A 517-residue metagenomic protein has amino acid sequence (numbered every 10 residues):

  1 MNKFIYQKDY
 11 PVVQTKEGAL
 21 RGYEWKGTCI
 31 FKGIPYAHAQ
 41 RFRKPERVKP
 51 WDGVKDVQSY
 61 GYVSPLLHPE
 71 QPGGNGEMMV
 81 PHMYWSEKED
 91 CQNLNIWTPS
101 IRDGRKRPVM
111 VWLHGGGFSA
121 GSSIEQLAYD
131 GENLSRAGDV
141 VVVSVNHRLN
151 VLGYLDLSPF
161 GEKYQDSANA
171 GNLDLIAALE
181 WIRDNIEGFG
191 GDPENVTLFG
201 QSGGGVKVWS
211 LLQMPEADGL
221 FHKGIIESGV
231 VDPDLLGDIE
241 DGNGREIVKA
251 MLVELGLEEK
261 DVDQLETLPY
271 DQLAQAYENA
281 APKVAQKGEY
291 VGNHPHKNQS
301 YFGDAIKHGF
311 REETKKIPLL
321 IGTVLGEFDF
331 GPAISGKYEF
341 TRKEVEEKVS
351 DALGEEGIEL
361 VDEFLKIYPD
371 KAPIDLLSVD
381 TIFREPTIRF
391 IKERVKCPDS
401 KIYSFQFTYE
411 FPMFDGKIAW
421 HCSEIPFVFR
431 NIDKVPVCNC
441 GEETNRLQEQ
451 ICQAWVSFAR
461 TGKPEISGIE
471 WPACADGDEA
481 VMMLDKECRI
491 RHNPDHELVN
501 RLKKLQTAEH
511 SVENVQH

Functional and structural regions predicted by a protein language model:
M1-N169, P193, C438-I451, R460-I469 (+3 more regions): Non-catalytic accessory segments of hydrolases
C29, E89-Q92, L173-I176, E180 (+8 more regions): A structural signal for well-ordered alpha-helical segments within the folded catalytic domains of diverse enzymes
K32-A37, R41-F42, K223, S228 (+3 more regions): Redox-cofactor-proximal catalytic regions of oxidoreductases
G73-M83, S100, Y129-D130, R136 (+14 more regions): A structural signal for the main folded, soluble domain(s) of proteins
G76-E259, F310-G331: Serine-hydrolase-like catalytic core of hydrolytic proteins
T98-R107, I186-N195, G256-D261, R394-Y403 (+1 more regions): Surface-exposed helix-capping loop/turn segments at secondary-structure junctions
A177, D184, D218, E227-E344 (+3 more regions): Substrate-access "cap/lid" subdomains that shape and gate the entrance to catalytic or ligand-binding pockets
S300-H517: C-terminal subdomain of alpha/beta-hydrolase-fold enzymes, centered on the catalytic histidine and its supporting
